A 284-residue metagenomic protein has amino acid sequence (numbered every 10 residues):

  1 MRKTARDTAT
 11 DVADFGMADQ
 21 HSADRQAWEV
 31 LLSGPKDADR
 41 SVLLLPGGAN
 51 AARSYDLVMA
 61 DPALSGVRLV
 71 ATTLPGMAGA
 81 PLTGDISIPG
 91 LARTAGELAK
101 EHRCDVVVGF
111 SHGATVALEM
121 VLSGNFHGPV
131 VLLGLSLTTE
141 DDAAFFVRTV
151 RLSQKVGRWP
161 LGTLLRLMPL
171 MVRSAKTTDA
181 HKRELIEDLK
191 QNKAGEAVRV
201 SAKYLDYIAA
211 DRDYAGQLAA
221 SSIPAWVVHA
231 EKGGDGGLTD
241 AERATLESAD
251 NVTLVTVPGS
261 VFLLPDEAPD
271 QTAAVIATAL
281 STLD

Functional and structural regions predicted by a protein language model:
Q26-P81: Conserved HGGG/HGGXW glycine-rich cap/lid loop of the alpha/beta-hydrolase fold
R68-V108, A274: Active-site loop/oxyanion-hole signature of alpha/beta-hydrolase fold enzymes
T73-A78, S136, S260-V261: Short beta-to-alpha linker loops that shape the active-site pocket of alpha/beta-hydrolase fold enzymes
G109-G113, A117: Gly/Ala-rich beta-loop-alpha elbow adjacent to hydrolase catalytic centers
L122, F126-W159: Flexible "cap/lid" loop of the alpha/beta hydrolase fold
D141-A144, L161-A219: Conserved alpha/beta-hydrolase catalytic His-Asp/Glu region
S222-S260, D266: Conserved loop-alpha-helix segment in the C-terminal half of the alpha/beta-hydrolase fold that carries the catalytic
P265-T278: Post-His helix in hydrolase/transferase enzymes
